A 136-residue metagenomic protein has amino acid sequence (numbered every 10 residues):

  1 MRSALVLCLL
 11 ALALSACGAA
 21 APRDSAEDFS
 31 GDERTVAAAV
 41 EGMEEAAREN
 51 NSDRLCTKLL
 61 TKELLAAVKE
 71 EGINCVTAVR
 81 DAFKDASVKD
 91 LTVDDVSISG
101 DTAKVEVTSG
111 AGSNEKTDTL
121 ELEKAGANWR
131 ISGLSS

Functional and structural regions predicted by a protein language model:
M1-L7: Bacterial N-terminal signal peptides that target proteins for export
A13-A16: C-terminal motif of bacterial Sec signal peptides marking the signal peptidase cleavage site
G18-A21: Bacterial signal peptide processing site
D32-N50: Short, aromatic-enriched amphipathic alpha-helices that serve as compact interaction elements
M43, L55, L122: Hydrophobic pocket/interface hotspot
E49-A67: Short, well-ordered alpha-helical segments enriched in acidic and aromatic residues
V68, I73-T119, S135-S136: Surface-exposed, charged secondary-structure patches
E123-S136: Short, low-complexity, Pro/Ser/Thr/Gly-rich segments in the mature regions of secreted, periplasmic
